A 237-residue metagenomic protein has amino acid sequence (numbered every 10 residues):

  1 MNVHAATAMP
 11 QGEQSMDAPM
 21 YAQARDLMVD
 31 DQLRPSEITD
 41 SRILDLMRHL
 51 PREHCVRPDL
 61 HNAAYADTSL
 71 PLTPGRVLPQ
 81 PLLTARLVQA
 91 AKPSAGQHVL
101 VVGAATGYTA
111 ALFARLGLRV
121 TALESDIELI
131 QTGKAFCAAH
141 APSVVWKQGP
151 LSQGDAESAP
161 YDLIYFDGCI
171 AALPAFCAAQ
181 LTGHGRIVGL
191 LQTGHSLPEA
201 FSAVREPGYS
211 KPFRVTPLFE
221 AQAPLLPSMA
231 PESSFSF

Functional and structural regions predicted by a protein language model:
N2-V102, Y108-L112, L116, L129-A138 (+2 more regions): Class I SAM-dependent transferase core
P58-L60, A200-S202, A230: Short aromatic-enriched loop/helix-cap "lid" or pocket-rim segments at secondary-structure transitions that line
Y65, Y108, Y161, Y165 (+2 more regions): Aromatic side chains
K92-R214: Conserved nucleotide-cofactor-binding alpha/beta core module
P227-F237: Short, surface-exposed secondary-structure junctions/capping segments
